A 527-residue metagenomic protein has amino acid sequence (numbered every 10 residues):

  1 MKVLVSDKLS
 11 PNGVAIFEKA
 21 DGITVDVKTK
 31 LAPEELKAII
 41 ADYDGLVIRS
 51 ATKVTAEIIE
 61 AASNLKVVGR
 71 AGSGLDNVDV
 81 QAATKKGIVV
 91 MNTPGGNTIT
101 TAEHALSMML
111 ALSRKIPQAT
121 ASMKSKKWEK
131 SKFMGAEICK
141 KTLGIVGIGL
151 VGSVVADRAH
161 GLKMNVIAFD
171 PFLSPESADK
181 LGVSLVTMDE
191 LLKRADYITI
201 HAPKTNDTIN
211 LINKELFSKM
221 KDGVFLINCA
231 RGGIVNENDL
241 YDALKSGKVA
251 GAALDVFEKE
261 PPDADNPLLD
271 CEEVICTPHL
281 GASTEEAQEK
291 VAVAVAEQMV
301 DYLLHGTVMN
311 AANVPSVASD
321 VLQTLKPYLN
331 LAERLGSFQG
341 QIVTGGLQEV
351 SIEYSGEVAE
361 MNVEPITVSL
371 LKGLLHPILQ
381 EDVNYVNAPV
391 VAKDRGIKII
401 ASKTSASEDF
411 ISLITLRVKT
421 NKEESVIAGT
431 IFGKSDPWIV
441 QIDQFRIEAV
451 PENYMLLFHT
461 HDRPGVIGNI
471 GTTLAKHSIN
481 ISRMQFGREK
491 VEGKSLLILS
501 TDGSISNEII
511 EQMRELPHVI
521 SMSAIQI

Functional and structural regions predicted by a protein language model:
M1-M91, N213: An N-terminal-biased, well-structured beta-alpha scaffold segment characteristic of Rossmann-like dinucleotide-binding
K28-T29, R49, A71-G72, G87-I99 (+4 more regions): Short beta->alpha connector loops at strand-helix junctions that form conserved, small/polar/Pro-enriched
T52-I59, P171-P267: Rossmann-like adenosine-cofactor binding region
K86, T93-T142, L150, V154-D157 (+2 more regions): Phosphate-binding beta-alpha-beta segment of Rossmann-like dinucleotide-binding domains, i.e., the NAD(P)
K86, V90-M91, K214, G223-V343 (+2 more regions): Rossmann-like dinucleotide-binding domain for NAD(H)/NADP(H)
A102-A121, K141, H160-K163, A294-G306 (+1 more regions): Oxidoreductase and adenylate-handling cofactor-binding alpha/beta cores
S316-V317, Q323-A359, V363-I527: A conserved regulatory-domain signal marking ACT and ACT-like small-molecule sensing domains and adjacent regulatory
